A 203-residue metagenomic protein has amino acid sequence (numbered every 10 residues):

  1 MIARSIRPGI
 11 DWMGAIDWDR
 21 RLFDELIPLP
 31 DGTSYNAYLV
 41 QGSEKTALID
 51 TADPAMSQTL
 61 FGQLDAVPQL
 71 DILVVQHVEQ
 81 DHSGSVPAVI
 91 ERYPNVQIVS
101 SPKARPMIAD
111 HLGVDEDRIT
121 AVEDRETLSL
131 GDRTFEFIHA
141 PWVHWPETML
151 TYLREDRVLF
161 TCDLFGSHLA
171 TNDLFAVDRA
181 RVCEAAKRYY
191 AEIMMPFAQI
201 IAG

Functional and structural regions predicted by a protein language model:
A3-L64, L150-L153, R157-T161: Conserved beta-strand hairpin/beta-sheet module of binuclear metal-dependent hydrolase folds, prominently
R4-P8, S100-T148, P196-I200: Metallo-beta-lactamase
T46, T134-G203: Metallo-beta-lactamase
A47-D50, I72-V75, E136-F137: Short catalytic-loop micro-motif centered on adjacent basic/acidic residues
D50, E79-D81, D163: Acidic active-site catalytic centers that drive phospho-/nucleotidyl reactions and related ester hydrolyses
P54-V99: Active-site metal-binding motif and surrounding structural segment of the metallo-beta-lactamase
M56, Q80-S83, R105-M107, H144-W145 (+1 more regions): Active-site environment of divalent metal-dependent phosphoester hydrolases
R92-P94, L112-D115, R154: Short, structured coil segments at secondary-structure junctions
